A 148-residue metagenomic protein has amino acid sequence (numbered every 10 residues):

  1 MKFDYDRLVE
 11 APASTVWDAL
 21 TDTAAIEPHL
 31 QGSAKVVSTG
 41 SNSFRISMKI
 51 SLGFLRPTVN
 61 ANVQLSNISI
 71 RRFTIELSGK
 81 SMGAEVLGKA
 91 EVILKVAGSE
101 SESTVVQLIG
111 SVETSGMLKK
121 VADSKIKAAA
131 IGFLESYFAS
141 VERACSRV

Functional and structural regions predicted by a protein language model:
M1-R45, S101: Hydrophobic ligand-binding cavity/cleft-lining segments
K2-D6, S43-R45, T58-N60, R72 (+2 more regions): Intrinsic-disorder/low-complexity, polar/charged segments enriched in Ser/Thr/Lys/Arg/Asp/Glu/Gln
Y5, G53, G116-M117: Glycine-centered small-residue hotspots that permit tight backbone geometry or close packing
R7, A34, N60-N67, K89-G98: Hydrophobic/aromatic beta-strand elements that line small-molecule binding cavities or substrate pockets in beta-rich
I26, G53, M82-G83: Short beta-strands and strand-coil junctions in structured, solvent-facing domains, enriched
V37-G79: Glycine-rich portal/gate segments that line the openings of hydrophobic small-molecule binding cavities
G79-A128: Beta-strand/loop substructures that line and gate deep hydrophobic ligand-binding cavities in soluble
S115-V148: A conserved amphipathic terminal alpha-helix motif
